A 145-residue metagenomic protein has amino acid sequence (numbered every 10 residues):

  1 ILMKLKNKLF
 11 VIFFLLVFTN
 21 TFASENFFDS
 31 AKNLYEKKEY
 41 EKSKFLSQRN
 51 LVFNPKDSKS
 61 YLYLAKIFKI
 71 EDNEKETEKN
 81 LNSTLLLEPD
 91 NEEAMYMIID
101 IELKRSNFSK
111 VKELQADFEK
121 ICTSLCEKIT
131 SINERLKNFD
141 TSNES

Functional and structural regions predicted by a protein language model:
E25-R49, F53: Alpha-helical segment of the N-proximal tetratricopeptide repeat
E36-K37, I70-E71, K104, I121 (+1 more regions): Register position in tetratricopeptide repeats
R49-N50, S83-T84, D117-F118: Canonical positions in the second alpha-helix
Y63, M97, S131-R135: Canonical tetratricopeptide repeat
